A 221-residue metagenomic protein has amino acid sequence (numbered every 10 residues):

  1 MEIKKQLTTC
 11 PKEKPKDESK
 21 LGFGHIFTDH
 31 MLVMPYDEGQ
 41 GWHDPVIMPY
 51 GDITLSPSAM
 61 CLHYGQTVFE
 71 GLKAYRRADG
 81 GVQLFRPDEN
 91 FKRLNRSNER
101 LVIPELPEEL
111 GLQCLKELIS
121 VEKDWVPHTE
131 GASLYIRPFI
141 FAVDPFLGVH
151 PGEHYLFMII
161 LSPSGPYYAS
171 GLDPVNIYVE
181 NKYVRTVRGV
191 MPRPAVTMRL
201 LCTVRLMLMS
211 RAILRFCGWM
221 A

Functional and structural regions predicted by a protein language model:
M1-L118, F146-A221: Helix-start/capping segments and mature chain N-termini
P107-E109, W125-S133: Flexible, glycine/charged-enriched surface loops at secondary-structure junctions
E117-D124, F141-V143: Intrinsically disordered, low-complexity linker/loop segments enriched in Gly/Pro and charged/polar residues
P138: C-terminal binding/interaction regions
